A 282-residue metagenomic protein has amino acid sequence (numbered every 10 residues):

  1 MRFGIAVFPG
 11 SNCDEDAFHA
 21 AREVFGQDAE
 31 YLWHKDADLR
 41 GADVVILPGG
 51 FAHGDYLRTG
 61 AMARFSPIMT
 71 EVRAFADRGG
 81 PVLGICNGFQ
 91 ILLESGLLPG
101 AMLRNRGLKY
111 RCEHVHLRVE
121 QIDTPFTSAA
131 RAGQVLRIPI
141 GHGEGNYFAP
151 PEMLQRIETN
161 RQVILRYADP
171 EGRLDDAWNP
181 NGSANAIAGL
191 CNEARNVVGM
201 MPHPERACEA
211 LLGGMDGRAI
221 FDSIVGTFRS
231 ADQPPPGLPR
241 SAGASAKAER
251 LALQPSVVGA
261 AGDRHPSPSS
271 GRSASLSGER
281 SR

Functional and structural regions predicted by a protein language model:
M1, A132-V135, N192-V197: Beta-strand-turn-beta hairpins that frame and shape the catalytic cleft of phosphate-ester-processing enzymes
M1-I85, L93-P99, N105-Y110, R118 (+6 more regions): N-terminal beta1-alpha1 cap of cysteine-dependent amidohydrolase-like domains
F3-G4, R137-G141, V198-M201: Active-site-proximal beta-strand elements of phosphoester/diester hydrolases
G50-F51, G88, G143, P204: Active-site metal-binding loops of divalent metal-dependent hydrolases
L97-A184: Pocket-forming structural segment of enzyme catalytic cores
I187-L211: A glycine-centered loop/beta-turn motif at secondary-structure junctions
P236, S267-S270: Intrinsic disorder
